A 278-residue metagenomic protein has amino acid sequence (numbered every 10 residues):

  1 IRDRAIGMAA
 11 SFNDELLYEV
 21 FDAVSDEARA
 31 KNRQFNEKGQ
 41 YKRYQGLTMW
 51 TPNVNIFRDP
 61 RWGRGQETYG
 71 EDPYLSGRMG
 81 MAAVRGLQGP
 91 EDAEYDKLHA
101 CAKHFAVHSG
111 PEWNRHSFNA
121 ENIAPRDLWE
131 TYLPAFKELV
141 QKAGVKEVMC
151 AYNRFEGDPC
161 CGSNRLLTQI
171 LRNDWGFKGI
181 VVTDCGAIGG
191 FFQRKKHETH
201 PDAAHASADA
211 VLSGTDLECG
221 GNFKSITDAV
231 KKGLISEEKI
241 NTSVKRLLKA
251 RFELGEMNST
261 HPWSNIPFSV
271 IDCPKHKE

Functional and structural regions predicted by a protein language model:
I1-E278: Glycoside hydrolase catalytic-domain context in secreted enzymes
